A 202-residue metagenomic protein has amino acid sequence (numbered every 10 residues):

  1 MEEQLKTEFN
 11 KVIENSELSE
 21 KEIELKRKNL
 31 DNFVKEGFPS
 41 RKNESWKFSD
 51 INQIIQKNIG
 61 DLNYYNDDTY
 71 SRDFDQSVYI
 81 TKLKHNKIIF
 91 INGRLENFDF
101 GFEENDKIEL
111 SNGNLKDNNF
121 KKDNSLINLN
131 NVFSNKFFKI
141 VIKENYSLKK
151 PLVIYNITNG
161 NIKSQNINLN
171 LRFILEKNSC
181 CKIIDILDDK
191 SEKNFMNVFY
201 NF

Functional and structural regions predicted by a protein language model:
M1-F202: Glycine-rich and polybasic anion-binding loops at the starts of cofactor/ligand-binding domains
